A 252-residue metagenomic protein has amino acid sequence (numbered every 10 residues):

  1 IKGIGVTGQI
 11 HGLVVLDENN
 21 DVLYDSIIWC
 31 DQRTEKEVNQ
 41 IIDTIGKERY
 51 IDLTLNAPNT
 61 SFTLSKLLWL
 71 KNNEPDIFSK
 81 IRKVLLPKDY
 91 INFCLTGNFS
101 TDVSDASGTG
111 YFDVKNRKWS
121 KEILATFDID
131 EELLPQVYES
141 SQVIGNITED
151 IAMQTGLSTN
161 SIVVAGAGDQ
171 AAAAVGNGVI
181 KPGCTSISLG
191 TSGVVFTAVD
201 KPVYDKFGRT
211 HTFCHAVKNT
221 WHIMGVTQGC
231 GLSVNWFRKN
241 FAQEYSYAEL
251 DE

Functional and structural regions predicted by a protein language model:
I1-L64: Active-site phosphate-binding/coordination module
T7-I10, S140, L189-S192: Glycine-rich beta-strand-to-loop/alpha-helix junction loops that act as flexible
Y24, D105-G110: Glycine-rich phosphate-binding loop of ATP-grasp-fold ATP-dependent ligases
D31, D102-A106: Nucleotide/phosphate-binding loop and acidic/charged catalytic motifs in nucleotide-binding or -utilizing enzymes
E35, I42-N59, S65-S100, G110-K121 (+2 more regions): Active-site core segments that coordinate phosphate-bearing ligands/cofactors across diverse enzyme families
D128-E139: A conserved helix-loop-beta module that forms one wall/lid of the active-site cleft in ATP-utilizing catalytic domains
E139-I147, A167: Glycine-rich phosphate-binding loops at beta-strand->alpha-helix junctions
